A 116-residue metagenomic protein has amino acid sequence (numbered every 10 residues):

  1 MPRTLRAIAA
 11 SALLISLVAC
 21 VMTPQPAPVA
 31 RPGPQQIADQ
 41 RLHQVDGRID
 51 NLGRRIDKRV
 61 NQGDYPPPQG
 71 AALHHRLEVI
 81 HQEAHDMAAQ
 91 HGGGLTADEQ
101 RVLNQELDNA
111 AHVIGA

Functional and structural regions predicted by a protein language model:
M1-V18: Sec-dependent bacterial lipoprotein signal peptides
P2-L5, A30, K58: Short, intrinsically disordered low-complexity segments
L14-Q36: Bacterial Sec signal peptide processing site at the extreme N-terminus
Q36-H43, G47, R54-Q105, N109-H112 (+1 more regions): Surface-exposed, polar/charged faces of alpha-helical domains in mature secreted/periplasmic/lumenal proteins
